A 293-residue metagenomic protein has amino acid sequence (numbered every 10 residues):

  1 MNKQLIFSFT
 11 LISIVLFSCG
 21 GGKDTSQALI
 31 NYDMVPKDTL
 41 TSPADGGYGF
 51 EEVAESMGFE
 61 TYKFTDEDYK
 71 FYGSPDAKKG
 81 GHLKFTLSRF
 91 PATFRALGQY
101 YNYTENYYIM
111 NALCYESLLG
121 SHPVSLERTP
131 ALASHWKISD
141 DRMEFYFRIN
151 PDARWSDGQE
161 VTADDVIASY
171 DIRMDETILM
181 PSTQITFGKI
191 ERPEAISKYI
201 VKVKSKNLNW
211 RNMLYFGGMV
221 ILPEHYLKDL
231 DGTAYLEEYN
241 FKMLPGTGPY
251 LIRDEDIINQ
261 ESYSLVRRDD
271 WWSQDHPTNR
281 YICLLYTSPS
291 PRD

Functional and structural regions predicted by a protein language model:
S8-L16: Bacterial N-terminal signal peptides
G20, I109-V124, G218-Y281: Gly/Pro-rich hinge or "lid" segments in bacterial periplasmic/extracellular proteins
G20-Q27: Bacterial lipoprotein signal-peptidase II cleavage site
K23, K78, Q184-D231, L251 (+1 more regions): Surface-exposed binding/hinge segments that line and control ligand-binding clefts or catalytic entry sites
P36, H135-L179, K202-K204: Aromatic- and charge-enriched surface segment that lines or borders ligand/interaction sites
E51-V53, G58-F71, G81-D140, D171 (+1 more regions): N-terminal lobe/hinge region of extracytoplasmic solute-binding protein
G81-R89, E144-Y146, S169, G248-Y250 (+2 more regions): Short, well-ordered beta-strand elements
Y286-D293: Conserved small/polar residues in nucleotide/adenosyl-binding loops
